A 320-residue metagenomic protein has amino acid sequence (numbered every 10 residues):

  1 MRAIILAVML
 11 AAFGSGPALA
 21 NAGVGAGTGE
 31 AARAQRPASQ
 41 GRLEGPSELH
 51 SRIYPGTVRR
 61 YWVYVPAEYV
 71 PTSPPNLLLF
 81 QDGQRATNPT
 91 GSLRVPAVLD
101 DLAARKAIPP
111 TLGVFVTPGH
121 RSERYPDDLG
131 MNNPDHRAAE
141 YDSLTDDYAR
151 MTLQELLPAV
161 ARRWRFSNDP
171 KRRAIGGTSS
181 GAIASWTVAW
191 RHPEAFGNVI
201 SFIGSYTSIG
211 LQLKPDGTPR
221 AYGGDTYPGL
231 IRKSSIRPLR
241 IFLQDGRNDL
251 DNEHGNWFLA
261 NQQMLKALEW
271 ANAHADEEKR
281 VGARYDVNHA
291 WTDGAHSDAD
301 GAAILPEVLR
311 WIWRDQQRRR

Functional and structural regions predicted by a protein language model:
M1-A7, A260: Sec-dependent signal peptide recognition, specifically the positively charged N-region followed immediately by
I5-S15: Bacterial N-terminal signal peptides
P17-L19: Sec/Tat signal peptide C-region and signal peptidase I cleavage site
N21-R320: Non-catalytic cap/lid and distal C-terminal segments of serine-dependent acyl enzymes
